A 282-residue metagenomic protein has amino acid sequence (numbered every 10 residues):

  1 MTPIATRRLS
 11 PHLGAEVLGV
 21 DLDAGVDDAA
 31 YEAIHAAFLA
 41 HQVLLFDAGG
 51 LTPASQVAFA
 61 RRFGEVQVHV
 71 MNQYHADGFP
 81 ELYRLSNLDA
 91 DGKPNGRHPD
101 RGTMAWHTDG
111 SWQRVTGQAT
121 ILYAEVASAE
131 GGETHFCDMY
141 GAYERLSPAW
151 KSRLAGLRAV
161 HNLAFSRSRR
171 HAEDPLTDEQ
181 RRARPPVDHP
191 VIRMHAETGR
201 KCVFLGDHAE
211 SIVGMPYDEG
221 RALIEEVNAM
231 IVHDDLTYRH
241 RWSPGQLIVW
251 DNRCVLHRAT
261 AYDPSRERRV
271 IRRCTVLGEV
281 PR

Functional and structural regions predicted by a protein language model:
T2-L247, R253-R282: Non-heme Fe(II) oxygenase catalytic core, chiefly the N-lobe of the double-stranded beta-helix
